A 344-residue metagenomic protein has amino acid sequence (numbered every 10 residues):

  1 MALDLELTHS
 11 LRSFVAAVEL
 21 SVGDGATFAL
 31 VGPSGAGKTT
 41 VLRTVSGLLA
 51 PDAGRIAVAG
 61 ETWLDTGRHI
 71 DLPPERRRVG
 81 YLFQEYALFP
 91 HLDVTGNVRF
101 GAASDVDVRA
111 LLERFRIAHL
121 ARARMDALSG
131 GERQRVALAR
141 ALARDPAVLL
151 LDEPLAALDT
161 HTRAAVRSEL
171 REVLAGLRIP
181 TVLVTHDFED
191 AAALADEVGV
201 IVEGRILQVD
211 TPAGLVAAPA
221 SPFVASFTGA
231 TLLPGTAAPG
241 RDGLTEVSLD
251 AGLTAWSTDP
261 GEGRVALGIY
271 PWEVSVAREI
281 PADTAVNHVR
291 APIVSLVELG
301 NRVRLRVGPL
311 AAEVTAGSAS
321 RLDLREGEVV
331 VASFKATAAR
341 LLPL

Functional and structural regions predicted by a protein language model:
A2-T39, T44-A50, T231-L232, T236-L344: Non-catalytic connector elements of ABC transporters
L5-L7, R68, V224: Pre-NBD coupling/linker segments of ABC/ABC-like ATPases
L48, R76-V79, F83-H91, D187: Catalytic "switch" loops of ABC-type ATPases
A53, E85, V202-E203: Residue-level recognition of short loop/turn positions
G54-D65: Conserved ABC transporter NBD signature motif
W63-Y81, L215, P219: ABC ATPase NBD coupling module
R78, D93-A220: ABC ATPase nucleotide-binding domains
T211-A238: ABC transporter nucleotide-binding domain
